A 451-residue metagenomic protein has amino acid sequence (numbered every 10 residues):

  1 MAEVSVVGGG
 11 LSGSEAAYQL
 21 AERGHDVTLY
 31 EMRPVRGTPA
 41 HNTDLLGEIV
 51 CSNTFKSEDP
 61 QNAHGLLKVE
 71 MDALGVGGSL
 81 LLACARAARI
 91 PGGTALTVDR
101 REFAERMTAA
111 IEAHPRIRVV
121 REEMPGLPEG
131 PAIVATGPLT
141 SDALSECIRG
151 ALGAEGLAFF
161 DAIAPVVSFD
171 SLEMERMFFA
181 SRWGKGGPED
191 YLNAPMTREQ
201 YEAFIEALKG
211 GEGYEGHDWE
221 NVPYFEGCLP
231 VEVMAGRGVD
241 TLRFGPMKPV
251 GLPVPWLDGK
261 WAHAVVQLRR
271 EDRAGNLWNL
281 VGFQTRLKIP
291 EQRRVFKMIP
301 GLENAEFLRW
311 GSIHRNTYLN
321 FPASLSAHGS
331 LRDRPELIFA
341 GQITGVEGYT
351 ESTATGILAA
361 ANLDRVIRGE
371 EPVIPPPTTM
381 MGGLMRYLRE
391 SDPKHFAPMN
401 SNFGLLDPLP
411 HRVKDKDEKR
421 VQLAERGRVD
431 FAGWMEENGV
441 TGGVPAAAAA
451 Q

Functional and structural regions predicted by a protein language model:
M1-S12: Beta1/beta-strand and adjacent pyrophosphate-binding region of the FAD-binding site in flavoprotein oxidoreductases
A2, P34, I343, N362-Q451: Glycine- and aromatic-enriched mobile tails/lids
Y18-A83, P377-L388: N-terminal FAD cofactor-binding segment of flavoenzymes
P60-H64, K68, L74-P91, L152-D161 (+1 more regions): A short alpha-helix-loop-beta-strand transition element characteristic of N-terminal alpha/beta dinucleotide-binding
L66-E70, L82-R118: N-terminal Rossmann-like dinucleotide/flavin-binding domain of flavoprotein oxidoreductases that bind FAD/FMN
A110-I289, R293-R294: Predominantly flavin-linked oxidoreductase catalytic cores and closely associated redox partners
L280-V346, T350-T355, V373-E390, H395-L406: A glycine-rich dinucleotide-binding beta-alpha-beta segment and adjacent secondary-structure elements that constitute
E351-V366: An active-site-proximal "capping" alpha-helix that borders the catalytic cofactor pocket
